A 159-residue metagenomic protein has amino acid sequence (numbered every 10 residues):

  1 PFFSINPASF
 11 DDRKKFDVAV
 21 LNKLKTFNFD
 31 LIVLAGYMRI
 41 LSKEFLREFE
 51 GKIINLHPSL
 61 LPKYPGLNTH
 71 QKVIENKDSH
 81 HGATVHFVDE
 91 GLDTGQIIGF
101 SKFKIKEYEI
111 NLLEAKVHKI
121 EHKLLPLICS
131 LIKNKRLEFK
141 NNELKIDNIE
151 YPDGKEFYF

Functional and structural regions predicted by a protein language model:
P1-F159: One-carbon transfer enzymes
